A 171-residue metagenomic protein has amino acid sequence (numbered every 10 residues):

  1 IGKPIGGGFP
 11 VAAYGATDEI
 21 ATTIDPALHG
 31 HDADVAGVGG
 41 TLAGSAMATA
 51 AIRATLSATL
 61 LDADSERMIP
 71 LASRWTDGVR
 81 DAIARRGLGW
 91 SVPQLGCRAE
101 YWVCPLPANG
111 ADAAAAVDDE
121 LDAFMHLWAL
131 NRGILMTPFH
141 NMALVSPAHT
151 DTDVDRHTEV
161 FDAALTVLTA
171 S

Functional and structural regions predicted by a protein language model:
I1-S171: Conserved N-terminal phosphate-binding loop of PLP-dependent enzymes in the Aspartate aminotransferase
